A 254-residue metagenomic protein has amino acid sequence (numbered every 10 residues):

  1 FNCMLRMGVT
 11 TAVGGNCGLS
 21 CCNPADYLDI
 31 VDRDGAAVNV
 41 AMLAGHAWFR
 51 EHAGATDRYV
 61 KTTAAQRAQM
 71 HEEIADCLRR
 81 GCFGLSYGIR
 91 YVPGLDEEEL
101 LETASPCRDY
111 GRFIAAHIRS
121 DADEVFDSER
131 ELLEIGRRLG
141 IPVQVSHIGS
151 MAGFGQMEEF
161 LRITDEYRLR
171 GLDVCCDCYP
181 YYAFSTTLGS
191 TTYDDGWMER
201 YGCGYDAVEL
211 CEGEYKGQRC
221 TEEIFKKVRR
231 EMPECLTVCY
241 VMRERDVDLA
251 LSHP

Functional and structural regions predicted by a protein language model:
F1-V31, G35, E98: Metal-associated gating/positioning segment near the N- to mid-region
R6, R130-L139, R200-Y201: Flexible glycine/proline-rich, aromatic-decorated loop/lid segments
V9-T10, A36-V40, C82-F83, Y110-F113 (+2 more regions): Short, well-ordered coil/turn segments that N-cap beta-strands
C17-C22, D32-V60, S86: Metal-cofactor-binding active-site regions of metalloenzymes
G18-S20, H46-W48, Y91-P93, I118-E124 (+2 more regions): Active-site-proximal loop/turn and secondary-structure-junction residues that shape catalytic pockets, frequently
I30-G35, A75-R79, T103-D109, L133-G140 (+2 more regions): Acidic (Asp/Glu)-rich catalytic clusters
L43, H52-A64, A68-R90, S146-P254: Active-site neighborhoods of metal-dependent hydrolases
D76-L132: Divalent metal-binding pocket/active-site signature
